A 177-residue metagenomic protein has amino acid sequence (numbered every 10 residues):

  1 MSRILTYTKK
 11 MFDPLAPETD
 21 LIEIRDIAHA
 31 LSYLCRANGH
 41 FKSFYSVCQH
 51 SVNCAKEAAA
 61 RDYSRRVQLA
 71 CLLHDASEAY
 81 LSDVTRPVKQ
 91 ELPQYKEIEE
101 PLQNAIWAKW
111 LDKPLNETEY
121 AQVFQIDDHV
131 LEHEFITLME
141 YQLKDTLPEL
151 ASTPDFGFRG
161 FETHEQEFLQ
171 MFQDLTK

Functional and structural regions predicted by a protein language model:
M1-K177: Metal-dependent phosphohydrolase cores
